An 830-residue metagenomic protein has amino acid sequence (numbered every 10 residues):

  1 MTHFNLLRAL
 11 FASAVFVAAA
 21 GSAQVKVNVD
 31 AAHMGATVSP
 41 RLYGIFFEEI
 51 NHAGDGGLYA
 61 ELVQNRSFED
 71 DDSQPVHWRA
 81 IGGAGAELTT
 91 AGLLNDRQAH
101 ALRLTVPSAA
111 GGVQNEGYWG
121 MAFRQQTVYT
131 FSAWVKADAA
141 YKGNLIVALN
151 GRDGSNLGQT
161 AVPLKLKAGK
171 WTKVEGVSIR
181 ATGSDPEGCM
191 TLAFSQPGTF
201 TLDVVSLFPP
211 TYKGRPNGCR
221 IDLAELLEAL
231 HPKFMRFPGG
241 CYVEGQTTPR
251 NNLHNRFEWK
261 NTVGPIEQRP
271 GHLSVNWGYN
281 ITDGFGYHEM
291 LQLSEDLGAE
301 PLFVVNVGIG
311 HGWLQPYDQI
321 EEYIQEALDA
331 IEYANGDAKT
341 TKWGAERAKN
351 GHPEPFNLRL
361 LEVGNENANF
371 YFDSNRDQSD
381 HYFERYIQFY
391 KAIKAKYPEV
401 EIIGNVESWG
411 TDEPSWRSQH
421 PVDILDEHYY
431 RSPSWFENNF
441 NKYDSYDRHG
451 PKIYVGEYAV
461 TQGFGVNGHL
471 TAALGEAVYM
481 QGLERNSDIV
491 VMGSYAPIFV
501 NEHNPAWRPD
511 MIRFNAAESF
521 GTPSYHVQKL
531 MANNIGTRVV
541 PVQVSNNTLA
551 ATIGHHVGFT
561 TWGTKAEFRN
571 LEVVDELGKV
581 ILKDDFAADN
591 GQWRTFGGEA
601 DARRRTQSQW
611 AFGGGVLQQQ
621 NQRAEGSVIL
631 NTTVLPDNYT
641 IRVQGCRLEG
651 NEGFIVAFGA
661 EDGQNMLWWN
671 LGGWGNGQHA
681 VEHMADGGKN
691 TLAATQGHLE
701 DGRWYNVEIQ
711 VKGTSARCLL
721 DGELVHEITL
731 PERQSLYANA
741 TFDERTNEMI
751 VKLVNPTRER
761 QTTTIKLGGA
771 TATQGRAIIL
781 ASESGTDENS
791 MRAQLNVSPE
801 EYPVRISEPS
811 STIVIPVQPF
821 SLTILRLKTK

Functional and structural regions predicted by a protein language model:
A23, Q64-S73, L102, G112-L145 (+7 more regions): Extra-cytoplasmic beta-strand recognition segments
K26-V29, K173-S206, W343-N350, A550-T564 (+3 more regions): Extracellular beta-strand ligand-recognition surfaces/modules
V27-G82, G214-G240, P541-Q543, A550-A602: Extracellular carbohydrate-recognition regions
I45, A86-R103, V243-Y287, Q319-Y323 (+3 more regions): Aromatic- and acidic-residue-enriched carbohydrate-binding clefts of CAZyme catalytic domains
A110-G112, Y118-A229: Extended acidic/polar, glycine-enriched regions that form or flank non-catalytic beta-rich accessory modules
L293, Q388-K394, P398-E401, W416 (+3 more regions): Catalytic-core region of carbohydrate-active enzymes that cleave or remodel glycosidic bonds
A550-E732: Extracellular glycan-recognition regions
T552, R603, F612-G614, P636-N638 (+9 more regions): C-terminal beta-sandwich/jelly-roll accessory domains of carbohydrate-active enzymes
